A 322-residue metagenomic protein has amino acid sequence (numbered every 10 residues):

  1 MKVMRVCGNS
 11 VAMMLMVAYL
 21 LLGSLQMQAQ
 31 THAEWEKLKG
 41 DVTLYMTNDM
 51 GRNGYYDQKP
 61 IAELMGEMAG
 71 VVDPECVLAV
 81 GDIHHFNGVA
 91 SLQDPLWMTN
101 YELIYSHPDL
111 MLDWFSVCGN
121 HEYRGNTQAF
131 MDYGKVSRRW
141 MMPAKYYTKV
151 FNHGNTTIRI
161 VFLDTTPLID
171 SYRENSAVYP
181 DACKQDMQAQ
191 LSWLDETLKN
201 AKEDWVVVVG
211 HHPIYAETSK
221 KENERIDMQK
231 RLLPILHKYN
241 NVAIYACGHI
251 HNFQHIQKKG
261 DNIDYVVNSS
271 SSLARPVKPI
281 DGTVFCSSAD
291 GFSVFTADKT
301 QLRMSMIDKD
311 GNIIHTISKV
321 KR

Functional and structural regions predicted by a protein language model:
M1-G8: N-terminal secretory signal peptides that target proteins for export/translocation
A12-G23: Bacterial N-terminal signal peptides
M27-P95, K145: N-terminal active-site segment of His-dependent metallophosphoesterases
L38, H85-W205, K221-I244, I250-L302: Extended active-site neighborhood of metal-dependent phosphoesterases/phosphodiesterases
L44-M46, V77-A79, S116, V208 (+1 more regions): Residue-level marker for buried hydrophobic side chains located in beta-strands that build the well-ordered beta-sheet
M46, A79, K258, A297-L302 (+2 more regions): Generic beta-strand structural signal
N48-D49, G81-D82, L163, G210 (+1 more regions): Active-site flanking residues adjacent to catalytic metal/cofactor-binding acidic residues
G311-I313: Residue-level signal for glycine
